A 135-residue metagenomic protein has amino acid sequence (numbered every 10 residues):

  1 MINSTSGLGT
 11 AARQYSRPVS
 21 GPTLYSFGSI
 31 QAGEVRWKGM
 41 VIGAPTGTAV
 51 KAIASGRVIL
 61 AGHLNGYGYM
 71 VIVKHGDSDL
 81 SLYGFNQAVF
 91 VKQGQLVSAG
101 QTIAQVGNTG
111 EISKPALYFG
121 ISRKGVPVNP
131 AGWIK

Functional and structural regions predicted by a protein language model:
M1-Y67, I72-K74, L82, S122-K135: Extracytoplasmic/periplasmic cell wall- or extracellular glycan-interacting regions that localize and scaffold envelope
L24, R57-I59, Q87, A104-G107: Conserved positions in beta-strands of structured domains
W37-K38, F85-N86, A116-L117: Short beta-alpha junctions and helix-cap segments that line functional grooves
T48, S81, T109, S113: Ser/Thr-centric signal marking residues that sit in or immediately flank functional binding/regulatory motifs
A61, G76-L96, G100: Short histidine-centered loop motifs in beta-beta connectors
Q93-K135: Conserved, short, structured surface segments that act as functional micro-motifs
